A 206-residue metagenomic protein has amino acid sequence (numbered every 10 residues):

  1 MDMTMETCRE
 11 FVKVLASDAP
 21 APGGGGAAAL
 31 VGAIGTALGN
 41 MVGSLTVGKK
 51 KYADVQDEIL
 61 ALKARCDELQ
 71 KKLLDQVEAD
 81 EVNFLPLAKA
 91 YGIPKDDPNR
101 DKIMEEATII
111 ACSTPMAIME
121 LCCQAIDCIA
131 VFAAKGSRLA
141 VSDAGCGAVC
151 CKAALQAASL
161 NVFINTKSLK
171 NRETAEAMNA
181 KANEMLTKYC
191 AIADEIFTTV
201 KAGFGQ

Functional and structural regions predicted by a protein language model:
M1-L15, E120-F132: Acidic-glycine-rich active-site phosphate/pyrophosphate-binding loop
S17-N40, A140-A158: Conserved phosphate/anionic-ligand binding catalytic regions in large, soluble enzymes, centered on
L30-I34, L62, L69-Q76, A107 (+6 more regions): Amphipathic alpha-helix face/heptad-repeat signature
M41-A53: Transmembrane signal-anchor/signal-peptide helices with a preference for the extracytoplasmic
K50-K89, M185: A structural-propensity feature for long, helix-poor, extended segments
A79-Y91, A193-Q206: Long, charge-rich low-complexity segments
D80-V149, A153, N165: Amphipathic alpha-helical interface segments
A125-C128, A140-T199, Q206: Preference for long, well-ordered alpha-helical segments
